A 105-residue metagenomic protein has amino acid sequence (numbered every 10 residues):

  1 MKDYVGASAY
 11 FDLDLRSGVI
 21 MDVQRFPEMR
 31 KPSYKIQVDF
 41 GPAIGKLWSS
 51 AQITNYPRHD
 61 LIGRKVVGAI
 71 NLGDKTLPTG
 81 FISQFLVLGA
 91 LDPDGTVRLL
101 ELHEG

Functional and structural regions predicted by a protein language model:
M1-G105: Phosphate-backbone binding interfaces of nucleic-acid-interacting proteins
